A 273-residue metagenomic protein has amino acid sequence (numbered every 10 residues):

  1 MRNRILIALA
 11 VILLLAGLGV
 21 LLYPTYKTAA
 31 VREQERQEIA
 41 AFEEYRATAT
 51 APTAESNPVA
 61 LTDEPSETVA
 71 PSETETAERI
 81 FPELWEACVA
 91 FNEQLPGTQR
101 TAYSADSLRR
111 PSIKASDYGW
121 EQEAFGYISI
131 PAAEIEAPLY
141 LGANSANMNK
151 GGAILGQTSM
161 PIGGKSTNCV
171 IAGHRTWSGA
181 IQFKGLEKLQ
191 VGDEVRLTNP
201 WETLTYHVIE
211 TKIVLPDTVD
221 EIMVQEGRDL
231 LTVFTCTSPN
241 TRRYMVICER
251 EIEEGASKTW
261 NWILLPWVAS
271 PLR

Functional and structural regions predicted by a protein language model:
M1-R4: Positively charged n-region of N-terminal signal peptides that target proteins for export
I7-R273: Solvent-exposed, non-transmembrane regions of membrane-associated and secreted proteins
